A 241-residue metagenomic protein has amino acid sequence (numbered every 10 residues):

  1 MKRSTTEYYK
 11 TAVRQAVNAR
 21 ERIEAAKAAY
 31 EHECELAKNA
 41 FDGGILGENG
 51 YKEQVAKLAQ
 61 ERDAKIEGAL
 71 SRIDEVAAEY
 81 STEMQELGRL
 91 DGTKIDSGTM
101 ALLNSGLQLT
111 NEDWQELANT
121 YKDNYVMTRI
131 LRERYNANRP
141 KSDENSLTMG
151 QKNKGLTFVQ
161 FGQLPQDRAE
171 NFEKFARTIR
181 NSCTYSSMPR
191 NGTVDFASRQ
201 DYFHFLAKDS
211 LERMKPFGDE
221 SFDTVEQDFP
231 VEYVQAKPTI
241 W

Functional and structural regions predicted by a protein language model:
K2-A25, S186-P189, T193, A197-Q200 (+1 more regions): Polar/charged low-complexity regulatory segments
K2-E21, G50-L156: Long, charge-patterned amphipathic interaction tracts in eukaryotic proteins
E21-E35, R72: Amphipathic, heptad-repeat alpha-helices with coiled-coil/zipper character that mediate oligomerization and scaffolding
A26, L58, K65, A69 (+2 more regions): Amphipathic coiled-coil alpha-helices
D42-N49: Charged, low-complexity interaction regions
K154-W241: C-terminal modules of long, charged coiled-coil scaffolds in eukaryotic assembly complexes
